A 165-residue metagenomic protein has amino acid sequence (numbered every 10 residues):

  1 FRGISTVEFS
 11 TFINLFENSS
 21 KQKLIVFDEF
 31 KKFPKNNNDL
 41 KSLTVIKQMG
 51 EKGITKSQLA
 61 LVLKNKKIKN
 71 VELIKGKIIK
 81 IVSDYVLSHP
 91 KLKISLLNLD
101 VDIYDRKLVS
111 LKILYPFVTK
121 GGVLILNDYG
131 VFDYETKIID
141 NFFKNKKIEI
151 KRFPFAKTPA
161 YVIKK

Functional and structural regions predicted by a protein language model:
F1-K165: S-adenosylmethionine/decaboxylated-SAM
